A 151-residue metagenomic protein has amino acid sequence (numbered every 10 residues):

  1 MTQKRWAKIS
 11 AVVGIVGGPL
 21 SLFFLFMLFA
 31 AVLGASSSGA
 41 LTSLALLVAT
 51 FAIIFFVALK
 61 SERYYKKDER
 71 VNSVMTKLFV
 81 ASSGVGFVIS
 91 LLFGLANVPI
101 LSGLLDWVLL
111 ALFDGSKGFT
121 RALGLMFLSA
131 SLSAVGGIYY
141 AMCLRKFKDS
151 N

Functional and structural regions predicted by a protein language model:
M1-I54: N-terminal signal-anchor transmembrane alpha-helix
T2-I9, A35-G39, D68-L78, D114-R121: Membrane-interfacial loop-to-transmembrane-helix junctions in polytopic alpha-helical membrane proteins
Q3-A7, A58-V74, L132-N151: Cytosolic juxtamembrane helix at the C-terminal end of the final transmembrane segment
R5-G17, N72-L91: Transmembrane alpha-helical segments of multi-pass membrane proteins
V16-P19, V48-F51, S83, M126 (+1 more regions): Alpha-helical transmembrane spans of integral membrane proteins, capturing the lipid-embedded, hydrophobic core of TM
F23-A30, L59-E62, V88-S102, V135-R145: Structural signature of transmembrane alpha-helix termini at the membrane-water interface
A30-L44, S90-M126: Interfacial non-cytosolic loop connecting adjacent transmembrane helices
T50-G86, N97: Signature of small four-pass
